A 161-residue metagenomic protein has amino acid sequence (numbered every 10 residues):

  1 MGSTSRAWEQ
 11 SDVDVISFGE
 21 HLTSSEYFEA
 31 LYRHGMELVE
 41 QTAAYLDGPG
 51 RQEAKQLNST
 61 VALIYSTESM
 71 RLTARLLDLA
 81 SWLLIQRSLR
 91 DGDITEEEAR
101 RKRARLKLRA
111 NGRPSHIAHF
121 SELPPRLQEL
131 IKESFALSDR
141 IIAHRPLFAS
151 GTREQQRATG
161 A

Functional and structural regions predicted by a protein language model:
G2-A161: Surface-exposed peri-terminal alpha-helical interaction modules
